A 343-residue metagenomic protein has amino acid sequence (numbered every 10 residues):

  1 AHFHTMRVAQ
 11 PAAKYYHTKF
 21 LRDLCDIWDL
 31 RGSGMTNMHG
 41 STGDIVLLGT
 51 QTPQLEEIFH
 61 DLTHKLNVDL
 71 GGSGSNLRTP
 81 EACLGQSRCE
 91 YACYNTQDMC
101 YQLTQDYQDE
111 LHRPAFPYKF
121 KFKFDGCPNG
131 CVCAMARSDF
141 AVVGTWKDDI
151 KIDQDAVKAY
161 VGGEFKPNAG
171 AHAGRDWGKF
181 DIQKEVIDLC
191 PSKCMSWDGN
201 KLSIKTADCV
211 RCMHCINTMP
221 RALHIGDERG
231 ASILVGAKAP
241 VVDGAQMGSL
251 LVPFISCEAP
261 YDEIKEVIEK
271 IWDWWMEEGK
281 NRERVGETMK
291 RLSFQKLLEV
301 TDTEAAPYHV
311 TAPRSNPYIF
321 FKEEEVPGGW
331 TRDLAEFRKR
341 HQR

Functional and structural regions predicted by a protein language model:
H4-G170, K179-F180, L189, S203 (+2 more regions): Small-residue-enriched alpha-helical segments and adjacent helix-cap loops that form tight helix-helix packing
D29, S33, T63-N67, Q108 (+6 more regions): Generic secondary-structure signature for well-ordered alpha-helical cores
S33-G40, G72-G74, R113-K119, W197-D198 (+2 more regions): Flexible, glycine/charged-enriched surface loops at secondary-structure junctions
C83, K121-P128, V285-L298, P317-Y318: A glycine-rich phosphate-binding loop feature that marks nucleotide/adenosyl-phosphate handling sites
I150-I152, D227-G244: Short, acidic (Asp/Glu-rich) active-site segment that either coordinates a divalent metal cofactor
I182-I204, D208-S232: Iron-sulfur cluster-binding cysteine motifs and their immediate structural context in ferredoxin-like electron-transfer
K238-G279: A hydrophobic, small-residue-rich beta->alpha segment in the mid-to-C-terminal subdomain of diverse proteins
K296-R343: C-terminal, charged low-complexity interaction regions
